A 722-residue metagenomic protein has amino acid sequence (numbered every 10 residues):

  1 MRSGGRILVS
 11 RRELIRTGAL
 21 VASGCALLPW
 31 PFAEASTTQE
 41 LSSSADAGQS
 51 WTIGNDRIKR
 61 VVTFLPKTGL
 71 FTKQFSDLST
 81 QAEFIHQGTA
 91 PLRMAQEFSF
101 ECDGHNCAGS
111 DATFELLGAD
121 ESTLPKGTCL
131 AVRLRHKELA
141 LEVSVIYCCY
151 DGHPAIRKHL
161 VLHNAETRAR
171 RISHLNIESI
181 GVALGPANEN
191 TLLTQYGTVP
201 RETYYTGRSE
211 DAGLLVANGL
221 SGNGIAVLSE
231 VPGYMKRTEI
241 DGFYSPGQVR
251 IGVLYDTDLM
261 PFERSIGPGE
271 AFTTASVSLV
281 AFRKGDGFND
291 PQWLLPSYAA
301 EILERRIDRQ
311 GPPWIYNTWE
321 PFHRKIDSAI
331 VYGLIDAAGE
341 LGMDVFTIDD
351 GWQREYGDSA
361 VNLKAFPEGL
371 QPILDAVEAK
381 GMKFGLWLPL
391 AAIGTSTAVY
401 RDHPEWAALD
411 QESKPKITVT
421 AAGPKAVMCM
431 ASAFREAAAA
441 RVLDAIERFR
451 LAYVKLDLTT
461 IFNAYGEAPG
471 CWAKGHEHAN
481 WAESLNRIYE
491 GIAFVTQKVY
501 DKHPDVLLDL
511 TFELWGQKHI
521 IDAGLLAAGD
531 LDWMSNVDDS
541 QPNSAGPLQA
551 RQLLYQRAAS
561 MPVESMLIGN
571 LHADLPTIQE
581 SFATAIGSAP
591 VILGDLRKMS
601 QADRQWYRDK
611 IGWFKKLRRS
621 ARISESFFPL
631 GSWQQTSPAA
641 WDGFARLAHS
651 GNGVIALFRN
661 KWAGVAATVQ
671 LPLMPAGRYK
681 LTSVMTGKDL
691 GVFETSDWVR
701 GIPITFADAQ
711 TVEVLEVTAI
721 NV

Functional and structural regions predicted by a protein language model:
S3-I7, E13-E34: N-terminal export signals
Q39-G54, I58-R60, F71-I251, M260 (+1 more regions): Polysaccharide-binding surfaces and accessory modules of carbohydrate-active proteins
R57, L160, G269, V377 (+2 more regions): Conserved, mostly hydrophobic/aromatic
R57, Q634-P675, V714: Carbohydrate-binding surface patches
R264-R283, I655, Q710-T718: Short Pro-Gly-centered flexible turn/kink motifs
Y316-A439, Y453, N463-Y465, G470-C471: Aromatic-lined carbohydrate-binding/catalytic grooves of carbohydrate-active enzymes
Y400-A433, N486-K598: Glycan-recognition surfaces
F693-V722: C-terminal beta-strand-rich structural cap/linker in extracellular carbohydrate-active enzymes
